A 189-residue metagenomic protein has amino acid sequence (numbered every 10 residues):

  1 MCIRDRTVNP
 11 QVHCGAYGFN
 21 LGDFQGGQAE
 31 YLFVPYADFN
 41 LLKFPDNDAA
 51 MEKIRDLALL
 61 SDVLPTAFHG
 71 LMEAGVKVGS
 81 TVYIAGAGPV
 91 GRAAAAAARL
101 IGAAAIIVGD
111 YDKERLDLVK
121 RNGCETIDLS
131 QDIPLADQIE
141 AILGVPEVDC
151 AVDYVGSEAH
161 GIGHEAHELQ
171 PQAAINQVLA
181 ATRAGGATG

Functional and structural regions predicted by a protein language model:
R4-L42: Glycine-rich phosphate/adenylate-binding loop and adjacent beta-alpha elements of nucleotide- or dinucleotide-binding
G22-D23, A97, I142: A general structural signal for stabilizing positions within well-ordered secondary structure
A37, Y111, G156: Flexible loop residues that form catalytic and substrate-binding hotspots at small-molecule/glycan-binding clefts
K43, A49-D132, D137, V152: Mid-domain Rossmann-like dinucleotide-binding core that forms the NAD(H)/NADP(H) cofactor-binding site
A74, D117, R121-G189: Glycine-rich cofactor phosphate-binding loops and adjacent beta1-alpha1 units of small-molecule cofactor enzyme domains
